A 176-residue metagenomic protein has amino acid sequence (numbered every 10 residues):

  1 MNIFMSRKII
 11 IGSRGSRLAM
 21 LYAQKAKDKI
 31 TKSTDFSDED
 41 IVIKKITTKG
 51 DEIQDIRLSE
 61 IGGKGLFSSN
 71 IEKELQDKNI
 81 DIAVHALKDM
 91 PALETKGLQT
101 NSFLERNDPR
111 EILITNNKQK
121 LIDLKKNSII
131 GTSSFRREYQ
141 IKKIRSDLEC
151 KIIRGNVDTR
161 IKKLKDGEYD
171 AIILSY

Functional and structural regions predicted by a protein language model:
N2-Y176: Domain-level signature for soluble enzymes in the chorismate/prephenate branch of the shikimate pathway
